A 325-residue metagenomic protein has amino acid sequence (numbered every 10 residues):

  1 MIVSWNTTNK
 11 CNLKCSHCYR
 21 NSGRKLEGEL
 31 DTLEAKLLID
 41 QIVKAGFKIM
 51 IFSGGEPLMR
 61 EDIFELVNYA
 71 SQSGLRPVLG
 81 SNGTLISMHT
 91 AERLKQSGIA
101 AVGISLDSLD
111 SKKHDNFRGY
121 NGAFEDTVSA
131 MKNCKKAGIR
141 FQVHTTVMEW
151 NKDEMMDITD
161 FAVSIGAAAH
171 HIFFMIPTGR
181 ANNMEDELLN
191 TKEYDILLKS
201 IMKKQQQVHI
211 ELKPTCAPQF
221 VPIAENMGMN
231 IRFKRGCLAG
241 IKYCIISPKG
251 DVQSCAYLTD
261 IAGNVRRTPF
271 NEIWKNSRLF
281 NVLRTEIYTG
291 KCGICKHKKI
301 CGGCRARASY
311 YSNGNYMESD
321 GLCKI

Functional and structural regions predicted by a protein language model:
M1-A101: Conserved alpha-helical substructure of the radical SAM core
N6, S73-R76, K95-S97, S105-D107 (+5 more regions): Radical SAM enzyme [4Fe-4S]-AdoMet core and its adjacent flexible, acidic and glycine-rich loops/tails across
K10, K14, N21, G240 (+3 more regions): Cys/His-rich metal-chelating microdomains
K14, G46, G98, G166-A168 (+2 more regions): Short loop/turn motifs at secondary-structure junctions
N21, S53, S105, F173 (+1 more regions): Conserved residues at the C-terminal ends of beta-strands
L30, E61, G122, W150-D153 (+1 more regions): Residue-level signal for the nucleotide or nucleotide-sugar donor/cofactor binding architecture
I51, G103, H171, K213-C216 (+2 more regions): Residues embedded in well-ordered beta-strands within globular domains across many folds
V252, Y257-I325: Flexible mid-to-C-terminal extensions adjoining Fe-S/redox cofactors in radical SAM and related proteins
